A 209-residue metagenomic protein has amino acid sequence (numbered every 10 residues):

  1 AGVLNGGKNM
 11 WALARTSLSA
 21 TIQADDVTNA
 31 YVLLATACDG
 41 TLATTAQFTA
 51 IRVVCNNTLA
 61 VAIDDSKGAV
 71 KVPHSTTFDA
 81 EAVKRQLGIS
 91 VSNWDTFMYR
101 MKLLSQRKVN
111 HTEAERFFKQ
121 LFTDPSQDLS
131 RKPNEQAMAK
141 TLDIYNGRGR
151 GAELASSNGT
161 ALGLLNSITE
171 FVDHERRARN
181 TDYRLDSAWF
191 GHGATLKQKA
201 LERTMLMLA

Functional and structural regions predicted by a protein language model:
A1-N9, S17-S19: N-terminal "first-domain core" detector
S17-A209: Intrinsically disordered, low-complexity regions enriched in serine/threonine
